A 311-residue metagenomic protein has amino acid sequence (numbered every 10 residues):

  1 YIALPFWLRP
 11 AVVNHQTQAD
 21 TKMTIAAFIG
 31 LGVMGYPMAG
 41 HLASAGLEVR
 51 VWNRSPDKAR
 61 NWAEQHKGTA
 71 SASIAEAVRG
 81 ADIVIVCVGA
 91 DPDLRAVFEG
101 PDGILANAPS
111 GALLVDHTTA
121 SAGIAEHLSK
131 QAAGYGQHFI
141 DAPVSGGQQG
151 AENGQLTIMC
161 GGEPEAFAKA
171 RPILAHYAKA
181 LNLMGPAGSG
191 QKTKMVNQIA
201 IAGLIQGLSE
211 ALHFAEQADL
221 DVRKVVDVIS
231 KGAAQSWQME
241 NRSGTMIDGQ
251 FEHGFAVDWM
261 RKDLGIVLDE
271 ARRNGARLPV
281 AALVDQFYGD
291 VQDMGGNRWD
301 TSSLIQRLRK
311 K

Functional and structural regions predicted by a protein language model:
H15-V86, H117-T118, Q148: NAD(P)+-binding Rossmann beta1-loop-alpha1 motif at the extreme N-terminus of oxidoreductases
A26, T119-I199: Rossmann-fold dinucleotide-binding core
I74-R79, I83-V84, D91-L156: Rossmann-like NAD(P)(H) cofactor-binding subdomain of soluble oxidoreductases
G154-G161, N182, P186-A218, I229-N241 (+1 more regions): Active-site-proximal catalytic alpha-helix in oxidoreductases
Q191, Q235-T301, L308: Interdomain hinge/lid region at the active-site interface of Rossmann-like NAD(P)-dependent oxidoreductases
